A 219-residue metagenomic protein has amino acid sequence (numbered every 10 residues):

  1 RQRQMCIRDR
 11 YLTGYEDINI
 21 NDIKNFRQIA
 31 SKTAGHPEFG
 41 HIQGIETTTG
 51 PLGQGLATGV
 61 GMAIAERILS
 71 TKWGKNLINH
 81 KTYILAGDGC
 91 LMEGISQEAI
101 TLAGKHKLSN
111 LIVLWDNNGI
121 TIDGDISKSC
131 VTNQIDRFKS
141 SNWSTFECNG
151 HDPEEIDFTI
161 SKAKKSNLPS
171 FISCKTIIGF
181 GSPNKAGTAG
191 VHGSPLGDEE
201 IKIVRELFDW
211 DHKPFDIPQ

Functional and structural regions predicted by a protein language model:
R1-Q4, R8-K105: Cofactor-binding active-site loop characterized by glycine-rich and histidine/acidic residues
Q4, N19-I23, L108, V131 (+2 more regions): Alpha-helix initiation and N-capping motif
T33, S109-N110, K175-T176: Short, flexible segments with low predicted structural confidence
G55-V60, A65-R67, W73-L85, M92-S141 (+1 more regions): Hydrophobic, small-residue-rich alpha-helical packing segments that form membrane-like cores
L114-Q219: Long, well-ordered, tryptophan-enriched scaffold segments
